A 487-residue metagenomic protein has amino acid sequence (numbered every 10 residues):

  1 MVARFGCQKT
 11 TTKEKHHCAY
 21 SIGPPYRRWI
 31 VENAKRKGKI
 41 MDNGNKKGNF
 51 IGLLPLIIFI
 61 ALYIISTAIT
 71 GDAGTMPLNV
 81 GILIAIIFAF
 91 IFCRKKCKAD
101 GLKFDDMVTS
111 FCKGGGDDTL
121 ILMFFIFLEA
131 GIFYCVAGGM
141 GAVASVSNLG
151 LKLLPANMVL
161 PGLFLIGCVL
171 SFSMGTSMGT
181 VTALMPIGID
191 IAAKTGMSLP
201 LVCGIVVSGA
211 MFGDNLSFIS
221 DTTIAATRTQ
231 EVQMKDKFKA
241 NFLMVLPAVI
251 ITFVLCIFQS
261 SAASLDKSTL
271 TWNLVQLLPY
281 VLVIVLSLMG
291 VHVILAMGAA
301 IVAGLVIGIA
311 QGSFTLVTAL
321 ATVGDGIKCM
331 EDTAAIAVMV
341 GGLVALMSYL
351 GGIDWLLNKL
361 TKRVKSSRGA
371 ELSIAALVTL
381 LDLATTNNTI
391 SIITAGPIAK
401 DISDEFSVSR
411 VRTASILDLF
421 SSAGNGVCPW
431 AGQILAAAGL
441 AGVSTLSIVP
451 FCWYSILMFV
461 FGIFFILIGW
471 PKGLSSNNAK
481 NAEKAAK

Functional and structural regions predicted by a protein language model:
C7, S208-M211, N215-L270, V275 (+3 more regions): Juxtamembrane and boundary regions of transmembrane helices in multi-pass small-molecule transporters and channels
N45-G48, I69-G81, G114-D117, G150-P155 (+4 more regions): Interfacial loop-to-helix junctions that mark the boundaries of transmembrane helices in multi-pass membrane
G48-D105, I126-M140, M174, F258-Q259 (+2 more regions): Structural signal for alpha-helical transmembrane segments and their membrane-water exit/capping regions in multi-pass
N79, L83, I91, D106-G141 (+5 more regions): Core transmembrane alpha-helical segments of multi-pass membrane transporters/permeases
D100-L102, G116-D117, G196-P200, A225-K237 (+5 more regions): Juxtamembrane helix-boundary/capping and inter-helix hinge elements in multi-pass membrane proteins
D117-M123, S147-L165, A192-V202, L270-L278 (+4 more regions): Membrane-interfacial loop-to-helix junctions in multi-pass transporters
F124-F133, L153-I187, T361-K400, L417: Hydrophobic alpha-helical transmembrane segments of multi-pass integral membrane proteins, predominantly secondary
N157-L170, G196-G213, G369-D382, F406-V427 (+1 more regions): Alpha-helical transmembrane segments of multi-pass membrane proteins
